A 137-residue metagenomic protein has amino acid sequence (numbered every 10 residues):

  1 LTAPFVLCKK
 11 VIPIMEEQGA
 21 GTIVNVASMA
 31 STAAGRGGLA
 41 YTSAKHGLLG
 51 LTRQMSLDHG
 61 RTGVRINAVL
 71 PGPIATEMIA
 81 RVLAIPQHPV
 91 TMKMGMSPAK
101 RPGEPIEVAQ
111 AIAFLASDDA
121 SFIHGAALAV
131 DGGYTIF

Functional and structural regions predicted by a protein language model:
C8, A44, T52: Active-site helix of classical SDR
S28: Residue(s) in the substrate-gating loop at a strand-loop-helix junction that position the organic substrate next
A33, I112-A113, H124-F137: Short C-terminal tail/terminal secondary-structure segment of NAD(P)H-dependent dehydrogenase/reductase domains
A34-T42, Q54, V82: Active-site loop-to-helix junction immediately N-terminal to the catalytic Tyr of the SDR YXXXK motif in Rossmann-fold
G60, R65, I123-G125: Short, small/polar-rich loop/turn modules that mediate ligand/substrate recognition or access, typified
R61, P73-M96: A glycine/serine/threonine-rich, flexible loop-to-helix segment that serves as the NAD(P) cofactor-binding "lid"
S97-V108, D119: A conserved structural motif in NAD(P)-dependent oxidoreductases
